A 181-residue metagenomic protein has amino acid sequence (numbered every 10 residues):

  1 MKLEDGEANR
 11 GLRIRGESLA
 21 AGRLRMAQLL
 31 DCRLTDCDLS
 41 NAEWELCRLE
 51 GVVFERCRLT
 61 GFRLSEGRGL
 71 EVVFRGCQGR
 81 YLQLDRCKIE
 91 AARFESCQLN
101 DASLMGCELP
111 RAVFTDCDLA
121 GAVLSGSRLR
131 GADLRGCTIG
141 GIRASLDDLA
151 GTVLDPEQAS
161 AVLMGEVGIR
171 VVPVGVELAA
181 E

Functional and structural regions predicted by a protein language model:
M1-E181: Tandem repeat scaffolds
